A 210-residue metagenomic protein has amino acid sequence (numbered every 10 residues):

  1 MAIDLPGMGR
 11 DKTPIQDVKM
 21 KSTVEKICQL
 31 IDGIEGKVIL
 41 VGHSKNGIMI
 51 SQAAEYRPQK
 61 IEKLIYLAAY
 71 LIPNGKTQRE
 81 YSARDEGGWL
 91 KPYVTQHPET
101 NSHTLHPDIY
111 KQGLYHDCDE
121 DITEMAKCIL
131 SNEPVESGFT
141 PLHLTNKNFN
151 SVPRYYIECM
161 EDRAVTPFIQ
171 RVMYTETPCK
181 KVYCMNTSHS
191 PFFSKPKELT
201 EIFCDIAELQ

Functional and structural regions predicted by a protein language model:
L5-G9, L71, S188-H189: Alpha/beta-hydrolase active-site loop signature
G7-I39, E55-Y56, R79-A83: Active-site loop/oxyanion-hole signature of alpha/beta-hydrolase fold enzymes
V41-N46, I50: Gly/Ala-rich beta-loop-alpha elbow adjacent to hydrolase catalytic centers
E55-Y56, K60-H103, P107, S137-G138 (+1 more regions): Flexible "cap/lid" loop of the alpha/beta hydrolase fold
T100-S151: Conserved alpha/beta-hydrolase catalytic His-Asp/Glu region
N132-F192, P196-K197: Conserved serine/cysteine hydrolase catalytic core
F193-E208: Post-His helix in hydrolase/transferase enzymes
